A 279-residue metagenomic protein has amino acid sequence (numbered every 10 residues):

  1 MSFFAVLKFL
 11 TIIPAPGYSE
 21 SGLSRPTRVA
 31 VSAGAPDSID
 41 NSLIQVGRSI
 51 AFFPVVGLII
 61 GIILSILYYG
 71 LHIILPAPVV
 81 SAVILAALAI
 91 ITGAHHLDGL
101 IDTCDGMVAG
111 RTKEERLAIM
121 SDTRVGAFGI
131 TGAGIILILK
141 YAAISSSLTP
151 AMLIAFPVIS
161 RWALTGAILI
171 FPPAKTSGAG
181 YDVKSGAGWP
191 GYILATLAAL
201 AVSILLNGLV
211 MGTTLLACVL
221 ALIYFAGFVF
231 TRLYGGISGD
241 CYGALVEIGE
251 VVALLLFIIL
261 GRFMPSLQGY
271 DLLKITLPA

Functional and structural regions predicted by a protein language model:
M1-G93, R111-E115, D122-A279: Hydrophobic alpha-helical transmembrane segments
H95-G99: Juxtamembrane transmembrane-helix boundary signature
G106, L117-M120: Cytosol/matrix-facing amphipathic helices and coiled-coil assembly/linker segments of eukaryotic membrane proteins
